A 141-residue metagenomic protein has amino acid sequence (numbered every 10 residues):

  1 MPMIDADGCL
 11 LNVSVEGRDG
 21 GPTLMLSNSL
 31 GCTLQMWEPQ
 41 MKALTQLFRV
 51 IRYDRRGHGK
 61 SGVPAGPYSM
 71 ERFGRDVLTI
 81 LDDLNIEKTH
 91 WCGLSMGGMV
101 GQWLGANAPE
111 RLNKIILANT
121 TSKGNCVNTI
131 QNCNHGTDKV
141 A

Functional and structural regions predicted by a protein language model:
M1-L10: N-terminal cap/lid segment of alpha/beta-hydrolase-fold proteins
C9-G66: Conserved HGGG/HGGXW glycine-rich cap/lid loop of the alpha/beta-hydrolase fold
N28-L30, T89, G93-G98: Conserved alpha/beta-hydrolase "nucleophile elbow" surrounding the catalytic nucleophile
D54, H90, N113-I116: Residue in the alpha/beta-hydrolase core beta-strand immediately N-terminal to the catalytic nucleophile
S61, S95, N119: Catalytic nucleophile serine of serine hydrolases, specifically the conserved "nucleophile elbow" pentapeptide
R72-T89: Conserved acidic catalytic loop of the alpha/beta-hydrolase fold
F73, W91-G93, A118: Short beta-strand immediately N-terminal to the catalytic nucleophile in serine-hydrolase-like folds
M99-N107, L112-A141: Flexible "cap/lid" loop of the alpha/beta hydrolase fold
